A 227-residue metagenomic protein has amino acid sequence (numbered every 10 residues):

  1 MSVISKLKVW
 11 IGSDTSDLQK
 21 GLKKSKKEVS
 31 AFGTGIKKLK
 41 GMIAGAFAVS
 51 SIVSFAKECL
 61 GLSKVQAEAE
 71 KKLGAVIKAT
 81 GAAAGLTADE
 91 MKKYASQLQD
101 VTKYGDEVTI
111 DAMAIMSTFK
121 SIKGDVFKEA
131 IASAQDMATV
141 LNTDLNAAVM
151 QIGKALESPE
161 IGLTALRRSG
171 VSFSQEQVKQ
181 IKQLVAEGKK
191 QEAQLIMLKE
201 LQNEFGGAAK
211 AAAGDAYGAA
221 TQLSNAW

Functional and structural regions predicted by a protein language model:
M1-K26: Generic start-of-chain signal for non-secretory N-termini
K8-I11, D17, A44-D100, D111-T118 (+4 more regions): Small-residue helix-packing and pore-constriction motifs in hydrophobic alpha-helices
T15, K26, G33, A213 (+2 more regions): Membrane-interacting alpha-helical segments
L22-G45: Membrane-penetrating hydrophobic segments
F119-K123: The substrate-binding groove and active-site-proximal loops of carbohydrate-active enzymes, especially glycoside
N142: Arginine/glycine-rich "motif VI" loop of SF2 helicases in the C-terminal RecA-like domain
